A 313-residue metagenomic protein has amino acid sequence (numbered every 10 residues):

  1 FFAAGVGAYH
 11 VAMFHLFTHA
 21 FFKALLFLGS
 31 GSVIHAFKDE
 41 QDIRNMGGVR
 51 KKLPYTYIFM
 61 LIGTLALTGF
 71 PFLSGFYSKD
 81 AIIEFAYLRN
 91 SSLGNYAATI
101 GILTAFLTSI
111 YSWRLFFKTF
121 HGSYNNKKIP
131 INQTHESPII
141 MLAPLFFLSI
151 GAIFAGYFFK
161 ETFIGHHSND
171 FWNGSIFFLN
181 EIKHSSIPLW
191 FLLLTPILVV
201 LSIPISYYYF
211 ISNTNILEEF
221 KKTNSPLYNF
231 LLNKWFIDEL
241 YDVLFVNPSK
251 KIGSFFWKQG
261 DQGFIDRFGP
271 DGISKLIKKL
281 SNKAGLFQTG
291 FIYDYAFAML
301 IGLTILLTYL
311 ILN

Functional and structural regions predicted by a protein language model:
F1-L88: Hydrophobic, small-residue-rich alpha-helical packing segments that form membrane-like cores
H19, M46, G75, F116 (+4 more regions): Divalent metal-coordination and catalytic microenvironments
K23, F27, N95-Q133, N169 (+1 more regions): Predominantly late transmembrane helices and immediately cytosolic-facing juxtamembrane segments
F27-S30, D39, F70, K79-D80 (+6 more regions): Alpha-helical transmembrane segments of polytopic integral membrane proteins, especially the permease/helical cores
F37-L73, N95-T104, I129-F154, Y228-N229: Interfacial and helix-entry/exit segments of alpha-helical transmembrane bundles in multi-pass inner-membrane proteins
T64, T68, A105, L148-A155 (+3 more regions): Hydrophobic core segments of alpha-helical transmembrane domains in multi-pass membrane transport and ion-translocation
F70-I83, Y87, Y157-F178: Membrane-helix interface motif
G165-I197, Y208-N313: Aromatic-capped, Gly/Pro-kinked transmembrane alpha-helices
